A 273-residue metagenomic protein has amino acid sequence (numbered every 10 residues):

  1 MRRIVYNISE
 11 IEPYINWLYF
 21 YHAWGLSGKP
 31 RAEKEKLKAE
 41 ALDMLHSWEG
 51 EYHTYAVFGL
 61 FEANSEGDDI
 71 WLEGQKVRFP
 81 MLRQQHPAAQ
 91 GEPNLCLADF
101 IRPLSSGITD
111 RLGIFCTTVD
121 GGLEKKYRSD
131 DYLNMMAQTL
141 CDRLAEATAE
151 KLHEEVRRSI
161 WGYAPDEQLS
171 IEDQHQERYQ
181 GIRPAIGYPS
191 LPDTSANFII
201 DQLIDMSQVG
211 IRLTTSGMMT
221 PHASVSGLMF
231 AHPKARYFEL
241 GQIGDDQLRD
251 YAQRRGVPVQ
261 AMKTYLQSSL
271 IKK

Functional and structural regions predicted by a protein language model:
M1-N134, T139: Active-site loops and adjacent core secondary-structure elements that bind or stabilize anionic groups
I4, P13, I108, A137 (+4 more regions): Active-site-proximal structural scaffolding
S27, M44-W48, R143, A147 (+2 more regions): Change "in soluble alpha/beta enzymes" to "in soluble alpha/beta proteins
A56-D68, E154-R254, V259-Q267: Compositionally biased, low-complexity/repeat regions
T118, E124-I160, Y237-F238: Conserved mixed alpha/beta catalytic, RNA-binding, or beta-rich assembly cores of soluble enzyme, regulatory
Q267-K273: Extended, compositionally biased alpha-helical segments that mediate assembly or anchoring
